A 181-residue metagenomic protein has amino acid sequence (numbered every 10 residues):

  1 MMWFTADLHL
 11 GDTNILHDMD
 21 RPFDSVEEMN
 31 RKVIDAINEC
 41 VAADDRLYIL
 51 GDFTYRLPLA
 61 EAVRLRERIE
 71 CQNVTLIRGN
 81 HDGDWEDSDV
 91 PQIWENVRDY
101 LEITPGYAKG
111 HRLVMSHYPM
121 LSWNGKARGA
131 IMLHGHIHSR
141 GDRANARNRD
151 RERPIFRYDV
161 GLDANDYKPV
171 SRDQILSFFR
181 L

Functional and structural regions predicted by a protein language model:
M1-W3, M120: Short amphipathic alpha-helices and their capping/turn segments at secondary-structure boundaries
W3-T5, L10-E102: Core catalytic region of metal-dependent phosphoesterases/phosphodiesterases, especially metallo-beta-lactamase-like
P91-L181: Conserved beta-sheet core of the metallophosphoesterase superfamily
